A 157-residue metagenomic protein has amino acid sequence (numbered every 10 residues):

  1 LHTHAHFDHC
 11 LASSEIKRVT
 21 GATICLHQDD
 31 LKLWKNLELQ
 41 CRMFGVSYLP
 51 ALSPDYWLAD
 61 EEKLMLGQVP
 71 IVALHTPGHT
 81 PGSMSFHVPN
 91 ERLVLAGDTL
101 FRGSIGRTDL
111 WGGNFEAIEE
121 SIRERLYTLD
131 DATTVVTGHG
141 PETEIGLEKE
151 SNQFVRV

Functional and structural regions predicted by a protein language model:
L1-H4, I24-H27, L74-G78, L95-G97 (+1 more regions): Active-site neighborhood of phospho(di)ester-bond hydrolases with catalytic His/Asp-centered motifs
L1-M65, E150-F154: Active-site HxH/HxHxD metal-binding segment of metal-dependent hydrolases
F7-D8, K32, I71, G140-T143: Short alpha-helical
L11-R18, P50-T128, E144, R156: Catalytic core of the metallo-beta-lactamase
N36, E120, L147: Phosphate-coordinating loops and pocket residues in cytosolic domains that bind phosphorylated ligands
D131-P141, G146-L147: Charged phosphate-binding loop/patch that engages nucleotide di/tri-phosphates or the phosphate backbone of nucleic
